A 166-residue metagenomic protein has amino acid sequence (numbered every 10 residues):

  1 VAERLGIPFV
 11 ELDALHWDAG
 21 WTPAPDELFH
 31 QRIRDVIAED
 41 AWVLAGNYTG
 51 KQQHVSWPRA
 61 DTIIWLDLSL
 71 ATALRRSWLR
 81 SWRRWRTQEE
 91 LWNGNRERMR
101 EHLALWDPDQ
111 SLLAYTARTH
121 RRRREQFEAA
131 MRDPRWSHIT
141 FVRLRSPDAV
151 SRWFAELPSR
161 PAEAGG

Functional and structural regions predicted by a protein language model:
V1-I7: A conserved segment at the C-terminal end of the G1
E3, R59-T62, S81-W82: Glycine-rich, phosphate-binding/catalytic loops in enzymes
G6, D40, H138-F141: A generic structural signal for alpha->beta connector loops
P8-I63, L68: Conserved nucleotide-sensing/catalytic segment adjacent to the nucleotide-binding pocket in NTP-handling enzymes
A19-P23, A73-W78, W153-F154: Short, charged, surface-exposed secondary-structure boundary motifs
G50-K51, T72, R122, A149: Short alpha-helical
L68-R123: A glycine- and Lys/Arg-enriched "phosphate-lid" helix/loop adjacent to the NTP-binding pocket of small-molecule kinases
Q110-G166: NTP-dependent small-molecule kinase module
